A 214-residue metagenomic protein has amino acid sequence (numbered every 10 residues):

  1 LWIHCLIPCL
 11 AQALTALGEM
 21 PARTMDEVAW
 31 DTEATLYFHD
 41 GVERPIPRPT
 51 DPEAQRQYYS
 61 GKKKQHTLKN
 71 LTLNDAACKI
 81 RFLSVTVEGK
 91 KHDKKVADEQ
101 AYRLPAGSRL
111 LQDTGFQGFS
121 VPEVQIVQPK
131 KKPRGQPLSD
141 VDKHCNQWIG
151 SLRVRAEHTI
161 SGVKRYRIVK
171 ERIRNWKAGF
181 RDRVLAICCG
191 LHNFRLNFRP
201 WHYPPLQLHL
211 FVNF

Functional and structural regions predicted by a protein language model:
L1-F214: Short, well-ordered secondary-structure "scaffold" segments embedded in the functional core of diverse domains
